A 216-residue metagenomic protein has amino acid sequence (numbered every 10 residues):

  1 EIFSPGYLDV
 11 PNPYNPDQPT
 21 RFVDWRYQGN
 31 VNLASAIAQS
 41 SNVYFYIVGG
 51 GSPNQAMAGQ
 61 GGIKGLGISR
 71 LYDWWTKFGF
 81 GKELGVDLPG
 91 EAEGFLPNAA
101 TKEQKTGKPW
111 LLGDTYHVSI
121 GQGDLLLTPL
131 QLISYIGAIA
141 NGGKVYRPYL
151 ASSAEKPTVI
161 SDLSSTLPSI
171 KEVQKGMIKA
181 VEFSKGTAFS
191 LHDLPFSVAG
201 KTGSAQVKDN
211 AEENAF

Functional and structural regions predicted by a protein language model:
E1-F216: Beta-lactam-recognizing serine transpeptidase/beta-lactamase-like catalytic domain environment
